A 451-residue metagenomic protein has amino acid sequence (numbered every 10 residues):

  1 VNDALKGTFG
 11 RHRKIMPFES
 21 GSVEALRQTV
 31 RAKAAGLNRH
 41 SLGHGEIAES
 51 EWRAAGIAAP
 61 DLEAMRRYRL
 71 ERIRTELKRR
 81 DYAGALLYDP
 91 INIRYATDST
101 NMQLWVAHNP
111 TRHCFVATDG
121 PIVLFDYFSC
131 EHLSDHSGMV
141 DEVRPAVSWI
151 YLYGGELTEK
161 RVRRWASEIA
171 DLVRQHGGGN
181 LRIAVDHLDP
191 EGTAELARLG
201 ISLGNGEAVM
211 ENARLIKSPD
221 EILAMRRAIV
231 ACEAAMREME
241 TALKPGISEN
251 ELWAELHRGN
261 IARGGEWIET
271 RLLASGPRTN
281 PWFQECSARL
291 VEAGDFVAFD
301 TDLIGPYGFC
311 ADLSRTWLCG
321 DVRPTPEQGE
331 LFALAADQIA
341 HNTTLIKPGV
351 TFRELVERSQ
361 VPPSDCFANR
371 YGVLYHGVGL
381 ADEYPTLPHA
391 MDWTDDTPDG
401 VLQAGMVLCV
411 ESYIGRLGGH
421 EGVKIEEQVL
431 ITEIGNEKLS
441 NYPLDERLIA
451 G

Functional and structural regions predicted by a protein language model:
V1-G451: Active-site neighborhoods and metal-handling regions in enzymes and metal-associated proteins
